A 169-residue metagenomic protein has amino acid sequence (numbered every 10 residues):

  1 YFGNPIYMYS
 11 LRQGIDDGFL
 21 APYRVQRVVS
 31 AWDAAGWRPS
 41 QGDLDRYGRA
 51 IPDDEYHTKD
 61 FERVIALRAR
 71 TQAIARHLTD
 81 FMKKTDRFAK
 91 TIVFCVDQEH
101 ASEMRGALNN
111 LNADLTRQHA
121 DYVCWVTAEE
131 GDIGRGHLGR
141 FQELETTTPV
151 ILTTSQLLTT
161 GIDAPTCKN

Functional and structural regions predicted by a protein language model:
Y1, Q13-D17, D114-H119, L144: Short, conserved catalytic or adaptor-binding loops enriched in Gly and charged residues
Y1-A89: Interdomain helical connector at the RecA1-RecA2 junction of SF1/SF2 helicase-like NTPases
N4-I6, L20-Y23, Q118-Y122, P165-N169: Short glycine-/polar-rich loops that comprise or flank the Walker A/P-loop and associated switch/sensor motifs
L11, T79-D80, L111-A113, L157-T159: Short beta-turn/strand-loop junction motif enriched in small, turn-promoting residues
I74-T79, S102-N112, N169: Short, well-ordered amphipathic alpha-helices
K90-I92, S102-E103, N112, A120-T160 (+1 more regions): Conserved helicase ATPase core of P-loop NTP-dependent helicases/translocases
